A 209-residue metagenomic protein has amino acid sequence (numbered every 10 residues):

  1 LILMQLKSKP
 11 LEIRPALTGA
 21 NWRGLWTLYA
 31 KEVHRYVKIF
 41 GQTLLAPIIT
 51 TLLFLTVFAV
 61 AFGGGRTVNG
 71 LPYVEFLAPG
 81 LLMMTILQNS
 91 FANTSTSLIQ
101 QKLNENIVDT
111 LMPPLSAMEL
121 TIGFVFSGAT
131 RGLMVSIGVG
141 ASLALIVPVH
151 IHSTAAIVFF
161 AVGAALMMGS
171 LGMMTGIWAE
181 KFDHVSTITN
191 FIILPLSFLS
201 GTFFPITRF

Functional and structural regions predicted by a protein language model:
L1-F209: Hydrophobic transmembrane alpha-helices and immediately adjacent juxtamembrane helices of multi-pass inner-membrane
